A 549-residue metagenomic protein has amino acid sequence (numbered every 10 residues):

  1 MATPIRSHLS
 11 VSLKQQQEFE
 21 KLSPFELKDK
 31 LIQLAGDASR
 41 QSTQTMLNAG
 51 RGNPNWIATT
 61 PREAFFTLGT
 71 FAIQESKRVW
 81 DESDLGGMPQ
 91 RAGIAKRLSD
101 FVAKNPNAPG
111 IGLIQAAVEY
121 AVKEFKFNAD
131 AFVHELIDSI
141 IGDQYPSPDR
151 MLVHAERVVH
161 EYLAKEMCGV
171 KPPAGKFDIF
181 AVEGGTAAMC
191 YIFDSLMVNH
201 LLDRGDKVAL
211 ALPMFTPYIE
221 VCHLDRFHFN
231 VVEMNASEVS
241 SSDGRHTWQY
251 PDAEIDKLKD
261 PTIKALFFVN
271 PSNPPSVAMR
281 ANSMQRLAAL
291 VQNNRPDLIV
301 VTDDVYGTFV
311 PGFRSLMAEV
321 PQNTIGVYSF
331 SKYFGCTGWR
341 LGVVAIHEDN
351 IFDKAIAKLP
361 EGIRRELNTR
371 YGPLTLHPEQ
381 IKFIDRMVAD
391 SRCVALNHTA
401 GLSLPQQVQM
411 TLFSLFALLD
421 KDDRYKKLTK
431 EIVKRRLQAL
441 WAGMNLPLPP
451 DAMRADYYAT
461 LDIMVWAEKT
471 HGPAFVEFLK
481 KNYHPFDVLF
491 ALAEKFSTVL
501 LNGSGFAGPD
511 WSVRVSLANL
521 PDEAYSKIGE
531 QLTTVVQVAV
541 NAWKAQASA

Functional and structural regions predicted by a protein language model:
P4, S12-L27, L68-P173, I363-R365 (+2 more regions): PLP-dependent enzyme catalytic core of the Aspartate aminotransferase-like
Q16-E20, I57-F65, D143-S147, E238-Q249 (+3 more regions): Short, flexible/disordered intra-domain loops and linkers
G52-I57, T186-A188, M214-T216, P271-P274 (+7 more regions): Short, solvent-exposed loop/turn segments at secondary-structure junctions
N55, R62, M317-K382: Active-site PLP attachment segment
G86-P296, D304-P321, I325, P521 (+2 more regions): Conserved core of the PLP fold type I
A174-K176, A452-Y458, D510: Short Gly/Ser/Thr- and Asp/Glu-enriched loop/turn motifs at secondary-structure junctions
R365-I432, L440: Structural motif of enzymes handling amino- and sulfur-group chemistry
Q406-F416, D423-W441, L448-V476: Conserved glycine-rich beta-strand-loop-beta hairpin in the small C-terminal domain of fold type I
